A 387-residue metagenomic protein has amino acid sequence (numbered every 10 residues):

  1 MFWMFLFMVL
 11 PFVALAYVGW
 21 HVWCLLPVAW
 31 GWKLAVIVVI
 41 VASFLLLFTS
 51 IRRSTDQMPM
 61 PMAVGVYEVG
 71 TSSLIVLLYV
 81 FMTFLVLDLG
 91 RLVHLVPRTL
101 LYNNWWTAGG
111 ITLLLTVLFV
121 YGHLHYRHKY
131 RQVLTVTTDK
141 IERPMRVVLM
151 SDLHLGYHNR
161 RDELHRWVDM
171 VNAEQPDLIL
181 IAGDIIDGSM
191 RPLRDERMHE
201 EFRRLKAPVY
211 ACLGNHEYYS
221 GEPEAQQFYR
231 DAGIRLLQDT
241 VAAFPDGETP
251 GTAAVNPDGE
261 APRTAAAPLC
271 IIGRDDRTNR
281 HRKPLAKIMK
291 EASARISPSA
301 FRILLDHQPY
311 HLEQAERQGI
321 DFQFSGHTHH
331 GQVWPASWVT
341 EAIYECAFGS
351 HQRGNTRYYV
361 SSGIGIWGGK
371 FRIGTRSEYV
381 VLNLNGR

Functional and structural regions predicted by a protein language model:
M1-F7, L124-Q132, R191-D195, H199 (+1 more regions): Short N-terminal secondary-structure initiator segments
M1-R127: Non-catalytic terminal accessory segments
N104-W105, L115-K140, G156-D162: Hydrophobic alpha-helical transmembrane segments in integral membrane proteins
T137-G251, V255-R387: Soluble catalytic domains of enzymes that build or remodel membrane lipids, polysaccharides, and related
